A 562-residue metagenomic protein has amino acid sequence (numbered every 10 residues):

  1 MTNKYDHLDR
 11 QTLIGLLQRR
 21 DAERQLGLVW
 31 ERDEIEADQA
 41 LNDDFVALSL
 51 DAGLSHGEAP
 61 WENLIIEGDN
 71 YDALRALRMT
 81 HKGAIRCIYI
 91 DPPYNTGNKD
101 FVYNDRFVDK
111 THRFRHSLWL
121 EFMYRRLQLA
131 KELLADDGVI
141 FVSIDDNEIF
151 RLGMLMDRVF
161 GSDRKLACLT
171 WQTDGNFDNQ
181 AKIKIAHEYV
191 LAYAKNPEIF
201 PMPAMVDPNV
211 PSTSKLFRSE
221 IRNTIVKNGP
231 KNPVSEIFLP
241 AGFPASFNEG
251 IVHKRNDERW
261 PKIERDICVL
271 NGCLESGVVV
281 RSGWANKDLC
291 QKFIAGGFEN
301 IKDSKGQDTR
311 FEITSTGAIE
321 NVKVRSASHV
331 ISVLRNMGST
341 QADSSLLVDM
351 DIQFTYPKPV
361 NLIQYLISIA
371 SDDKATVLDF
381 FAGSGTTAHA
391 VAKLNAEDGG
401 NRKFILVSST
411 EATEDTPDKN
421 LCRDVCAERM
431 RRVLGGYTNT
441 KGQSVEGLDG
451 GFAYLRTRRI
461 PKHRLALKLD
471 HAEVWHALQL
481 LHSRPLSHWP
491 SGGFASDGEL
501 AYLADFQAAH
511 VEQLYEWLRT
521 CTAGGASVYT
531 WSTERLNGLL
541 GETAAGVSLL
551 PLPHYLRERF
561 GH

Functional and structural regions predicted by a protein language model:
M1-Y89, N95-R125, V279-A285, G296-D303 (+2 more regions): DnaQ-like (DEDDh/DEDDy) 3′-5′ exonuclease domain used for proofreading and 3′-end trimming on nucleic acids
W30, A37, R113-L120, N147-I149 (+1 more regions): Conserved S-adenosyl-L-methionine
G83-V102, M156, V377-A392: Conserved proline-anchored active-site loop of SAM-dependent methyltransferases that bridges a beta-strand
V108-T111, L118, F141, I149-E198: Accessory substrate-recognition/RNA-binding modules or partner subunits associated with SAM-dependent
H116-L169, C422-N439: Conserved Class I SAM-dependent methyltransferase catalytic core
F177-A241, P461-H476: Flexible, glycine-/basic-rich loop-and-beta segments that form/coincide with the SAM-dependent methyltransferase
V210-D349, K358-T376, A382-S384: Segments forming glycine/polar-rich beta-alpha architectures that bind adenosine-containing cofactors
K393, E397-H562: PRPP-dependent phosphoribosyltransferase catalytic core
